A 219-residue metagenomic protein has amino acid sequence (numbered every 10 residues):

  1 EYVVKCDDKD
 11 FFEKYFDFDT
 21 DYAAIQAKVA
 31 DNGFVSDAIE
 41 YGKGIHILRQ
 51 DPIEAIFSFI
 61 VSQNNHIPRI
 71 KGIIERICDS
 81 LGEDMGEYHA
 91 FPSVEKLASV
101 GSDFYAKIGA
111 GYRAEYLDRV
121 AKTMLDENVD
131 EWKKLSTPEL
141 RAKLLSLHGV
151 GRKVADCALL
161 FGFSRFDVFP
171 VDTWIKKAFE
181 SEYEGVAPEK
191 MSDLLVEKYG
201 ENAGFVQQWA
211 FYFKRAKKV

Functional and structural regions predicted by a protein language model:
E1-V219: HhH-family (HhH-GPD) DNA N-glycosylase catalytic core used in base-excision repair
